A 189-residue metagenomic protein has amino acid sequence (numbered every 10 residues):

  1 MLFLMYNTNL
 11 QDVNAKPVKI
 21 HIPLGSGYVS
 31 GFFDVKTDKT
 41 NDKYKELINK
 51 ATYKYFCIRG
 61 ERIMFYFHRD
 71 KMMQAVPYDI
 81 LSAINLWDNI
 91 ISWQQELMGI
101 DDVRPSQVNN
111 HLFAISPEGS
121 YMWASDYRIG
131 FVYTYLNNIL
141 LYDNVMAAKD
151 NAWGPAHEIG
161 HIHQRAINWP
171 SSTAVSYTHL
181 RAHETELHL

Functional and structural regions predicted by a protein language model:
M1-S30: Beta-strand-enriched, solvent-exposed domains that form extended recognition/catalytic surfaces
F33-I58: Compositionally biased low-complexity segments at domain edges in trafficked proteins and select soluble regulators
Y53-A156: Juxtacatalytic substrate-recognition/specificity segment
D70, R165-A166, L189: Short, function-defining helix-loop hinge/capping sites that tune catalysis or transport
I159-S176: Catalytic Zn2+-binding segment of zinc metalloproteases
T178-L187: Conserved small/polar residues in nucleotide/adenosyl-binding loops
